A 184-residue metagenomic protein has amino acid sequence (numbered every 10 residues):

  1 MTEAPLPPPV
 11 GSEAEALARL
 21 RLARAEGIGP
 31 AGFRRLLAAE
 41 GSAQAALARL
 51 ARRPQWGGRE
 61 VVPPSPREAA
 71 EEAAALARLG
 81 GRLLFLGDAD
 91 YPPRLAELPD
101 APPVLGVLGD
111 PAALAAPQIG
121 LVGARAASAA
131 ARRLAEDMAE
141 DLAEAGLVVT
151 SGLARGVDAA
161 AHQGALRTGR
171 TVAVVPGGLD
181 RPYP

Functional and structural regions predicted by a protein language model:
M1-D90: Short, small/acidic-rich helices and loops at N termini and domain boundaries of DNA replication/processing enzymes
T2-E13, F85-P184: Glycine-biased, small-residue-rich flexible motifs in mid-sequence functional cores and linkers
